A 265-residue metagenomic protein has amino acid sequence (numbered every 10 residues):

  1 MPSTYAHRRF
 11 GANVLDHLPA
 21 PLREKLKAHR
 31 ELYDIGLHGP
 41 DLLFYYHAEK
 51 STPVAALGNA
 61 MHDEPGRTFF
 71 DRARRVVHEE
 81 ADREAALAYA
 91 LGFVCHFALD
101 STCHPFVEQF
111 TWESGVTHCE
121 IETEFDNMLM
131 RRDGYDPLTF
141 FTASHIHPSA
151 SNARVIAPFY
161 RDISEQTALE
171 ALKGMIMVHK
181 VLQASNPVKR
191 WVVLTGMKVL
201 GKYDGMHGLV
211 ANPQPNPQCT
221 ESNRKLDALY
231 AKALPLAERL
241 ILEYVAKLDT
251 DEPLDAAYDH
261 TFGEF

Functional and structural regions predicted by a protein language model:
M1-A90, V94-F265: N-terminal leader/auxiliary helical segments
